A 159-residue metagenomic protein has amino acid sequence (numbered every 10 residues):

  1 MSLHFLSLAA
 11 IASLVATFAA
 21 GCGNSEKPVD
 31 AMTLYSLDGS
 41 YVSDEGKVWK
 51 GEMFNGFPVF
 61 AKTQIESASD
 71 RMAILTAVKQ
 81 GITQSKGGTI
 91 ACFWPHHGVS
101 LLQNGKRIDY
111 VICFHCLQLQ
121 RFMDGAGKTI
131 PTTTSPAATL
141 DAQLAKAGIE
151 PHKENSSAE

Functional and structural regions predicted by a protein language model:
M1-F5: Positively charged n-region of N-terminal signal peptides that target proteins for export
S7-T17: Bacterial N-terminal signal peptides
C22-E159: Function-determining sites in protein domains
